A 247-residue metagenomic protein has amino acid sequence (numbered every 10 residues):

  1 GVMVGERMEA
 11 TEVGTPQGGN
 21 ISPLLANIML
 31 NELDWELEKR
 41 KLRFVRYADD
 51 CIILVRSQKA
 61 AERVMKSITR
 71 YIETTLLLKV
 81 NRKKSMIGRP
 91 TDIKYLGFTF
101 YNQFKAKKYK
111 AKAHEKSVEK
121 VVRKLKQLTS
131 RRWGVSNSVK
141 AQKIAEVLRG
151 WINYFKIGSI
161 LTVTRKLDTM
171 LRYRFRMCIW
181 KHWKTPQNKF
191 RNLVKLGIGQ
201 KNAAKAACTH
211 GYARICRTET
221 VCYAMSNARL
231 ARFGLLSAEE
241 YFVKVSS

Functional and structural regions predicted by a protein language model:
G1-S247: Non-catalytic terminal/accessory segments
